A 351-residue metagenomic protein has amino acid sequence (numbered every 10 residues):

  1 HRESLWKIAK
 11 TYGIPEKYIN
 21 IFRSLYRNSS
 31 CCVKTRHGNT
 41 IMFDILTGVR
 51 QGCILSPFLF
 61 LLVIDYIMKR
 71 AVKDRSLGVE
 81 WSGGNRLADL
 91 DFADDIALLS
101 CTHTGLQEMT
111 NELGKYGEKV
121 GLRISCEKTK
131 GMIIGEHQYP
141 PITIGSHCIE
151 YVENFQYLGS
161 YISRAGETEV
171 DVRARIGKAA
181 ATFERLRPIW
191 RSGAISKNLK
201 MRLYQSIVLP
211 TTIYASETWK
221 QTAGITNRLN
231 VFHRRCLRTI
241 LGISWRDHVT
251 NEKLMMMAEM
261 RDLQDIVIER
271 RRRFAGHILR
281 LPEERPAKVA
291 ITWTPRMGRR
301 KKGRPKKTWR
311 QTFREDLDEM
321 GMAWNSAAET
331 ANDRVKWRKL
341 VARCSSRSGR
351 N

Functional and structural regions predicted by a protein language model:
R2-L5, T11-I19, S24, S30-C53 (+1 more regions): Short linear motifs embedded in intrinsically disordered, charge-biased segments
